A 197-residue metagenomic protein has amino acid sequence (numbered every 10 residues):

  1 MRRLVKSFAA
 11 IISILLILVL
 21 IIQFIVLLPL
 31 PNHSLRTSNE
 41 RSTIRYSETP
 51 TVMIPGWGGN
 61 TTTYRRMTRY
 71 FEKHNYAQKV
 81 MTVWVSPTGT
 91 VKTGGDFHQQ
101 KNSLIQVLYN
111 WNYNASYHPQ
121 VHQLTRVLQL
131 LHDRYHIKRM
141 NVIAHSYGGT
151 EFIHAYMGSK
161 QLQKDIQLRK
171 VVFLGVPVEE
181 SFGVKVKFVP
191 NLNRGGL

Functional and structural regions predicted by a protein language model:
M1-I17: N-terminal Sec-pathway targeting helices
L18-S38: Membrane-interface motif at the C-terminal end of an N-terminal transmembrane signal
H33-R41, G89-G95: A short, compositionally biased domain-edge/stem linker segment
R36-S38, T49-M53: Zinc-dependent metalloendopeptidases
R45-T49, Q100-S103: A short, charged/proline- and glycine-enriched loop that marks the coil->beta-strand transition at the N-terminal
I54-H136: Active-site catalytic motif of lipid deacylating hydrolases and related acyltransferases
P55, T68-E72, A115-L197: Serine-dependent carboxylesterase/thioesterase catalytic core of lipase-like alpha/beta-hydrolase/SGNH enzymes
